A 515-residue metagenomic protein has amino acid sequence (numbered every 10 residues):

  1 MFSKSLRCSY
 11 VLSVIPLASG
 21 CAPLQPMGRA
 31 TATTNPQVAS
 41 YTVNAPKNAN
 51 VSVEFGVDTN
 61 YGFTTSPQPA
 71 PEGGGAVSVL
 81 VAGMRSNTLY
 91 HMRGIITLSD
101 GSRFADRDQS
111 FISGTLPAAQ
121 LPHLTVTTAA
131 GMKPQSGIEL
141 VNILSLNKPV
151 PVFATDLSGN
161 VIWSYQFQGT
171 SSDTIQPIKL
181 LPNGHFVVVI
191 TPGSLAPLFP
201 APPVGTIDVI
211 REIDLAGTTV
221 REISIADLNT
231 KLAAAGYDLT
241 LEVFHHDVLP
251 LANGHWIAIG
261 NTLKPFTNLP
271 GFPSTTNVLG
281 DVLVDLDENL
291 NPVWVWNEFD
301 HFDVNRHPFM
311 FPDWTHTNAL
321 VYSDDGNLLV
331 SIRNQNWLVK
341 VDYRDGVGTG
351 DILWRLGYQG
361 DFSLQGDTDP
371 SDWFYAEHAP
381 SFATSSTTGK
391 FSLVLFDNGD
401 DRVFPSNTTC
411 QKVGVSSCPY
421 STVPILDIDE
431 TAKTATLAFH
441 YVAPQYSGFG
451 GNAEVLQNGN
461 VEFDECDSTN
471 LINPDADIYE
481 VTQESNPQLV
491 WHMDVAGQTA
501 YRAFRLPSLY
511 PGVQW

Functional and structural regions predicted by a protein language model:
M1-Y10: Bacterial N-terminal signal peptides that target proteins for export
S9-S19: Bacterial N-terminal signal peptides
C21-A22, T469: Extracellular cell-wall/glycan-interacting regions and their flexible linkers
A22-L116: Short, surface-exposed linear motifs at loops/turns and structural transition points
A32, V51, I95-W515: Histidine-/acidic-rich catalytic cores in large beta-rich domains
